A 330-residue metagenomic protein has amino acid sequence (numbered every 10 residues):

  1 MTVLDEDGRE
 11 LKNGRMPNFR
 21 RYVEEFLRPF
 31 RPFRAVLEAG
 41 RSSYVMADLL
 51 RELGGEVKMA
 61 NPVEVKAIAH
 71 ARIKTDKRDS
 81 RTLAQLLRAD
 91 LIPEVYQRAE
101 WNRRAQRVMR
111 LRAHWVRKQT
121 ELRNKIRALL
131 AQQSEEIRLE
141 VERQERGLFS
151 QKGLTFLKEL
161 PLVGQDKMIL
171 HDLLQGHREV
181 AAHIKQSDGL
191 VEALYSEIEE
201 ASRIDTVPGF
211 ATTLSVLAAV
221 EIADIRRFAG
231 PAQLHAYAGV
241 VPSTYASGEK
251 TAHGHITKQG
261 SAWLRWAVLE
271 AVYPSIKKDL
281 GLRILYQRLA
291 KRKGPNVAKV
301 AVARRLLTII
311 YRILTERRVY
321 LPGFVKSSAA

Functional and structural regions predicted by a protein language model:
M1-D5, L83, W115: Gly/Thr-rich phosphate-binding beta-strand-loop-beta motif of the actin/hexokinase/Hsp70
M1-M59, A67, R78: Glycine/alanine-rich phosphate-binding loops at beta-alpha junctions
R21, T75, R203-T206, T212-P295 (+1 more regions): Phosphate-backbone recognition surface of nucleic-acid-processing proteins
V57-R110, E145-L148, G153, K250-Q259 (+1 more regions): Short alpha-helix plus adjacent loop in nuclease-associated cores
A84-R88, M109-R112, V116-Q119, R123-L130 (+4 more regions): Short, amphipathic alpha-helical segments that act as regulatory/interfacial helices in nucleotide-processing proteins
D90-P93, L122-R123, I184-S187, A223-R227 (+2 more regions): Short helix-capping/linker segments at secondary-structure and domain boundaries
M109-R203, A329: Glycine-rich, often acidic, oxyanion-interacting loops/wings at catalytic, nucleic-acid, or phospho-protein interfaces
E249-H253, L285-A330: Low-complexity, acidic/Ser/Thr- and charged residue-rich accessory regions of DNA metabolism proteins
